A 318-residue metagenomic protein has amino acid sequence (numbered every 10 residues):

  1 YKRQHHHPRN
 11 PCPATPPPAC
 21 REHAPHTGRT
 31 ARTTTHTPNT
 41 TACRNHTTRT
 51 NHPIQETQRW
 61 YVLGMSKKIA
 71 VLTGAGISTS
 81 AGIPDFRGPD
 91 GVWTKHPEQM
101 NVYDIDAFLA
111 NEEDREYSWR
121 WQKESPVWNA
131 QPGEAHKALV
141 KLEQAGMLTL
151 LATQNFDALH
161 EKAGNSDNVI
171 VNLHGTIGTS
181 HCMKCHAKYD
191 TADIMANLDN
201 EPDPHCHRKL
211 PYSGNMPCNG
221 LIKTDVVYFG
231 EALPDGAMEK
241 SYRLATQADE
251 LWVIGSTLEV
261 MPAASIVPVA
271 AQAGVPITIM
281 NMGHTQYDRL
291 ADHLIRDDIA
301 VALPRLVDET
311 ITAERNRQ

Functional and structural regions predicted by a protein language model:
Y1-Q4: Conserved small/polar residues in nucleotide/adenosyl-binding loops
H6-P8, A24-T27, T37-T40, T47 (+1 more regions): Short hydrophobic alpha-helical segments enriched in small aliphatic residues
P16-P25, T35: Short polybasic linear motifs
R29, R44-G64: Short, Lys/Arg-enriched N-terminal segments with co-localized hydrophobic residues within the first ~10-30 amino acids
T57-Q318: Conserved catalytic core of sirtuin-type NAD+-dependent deacylases
